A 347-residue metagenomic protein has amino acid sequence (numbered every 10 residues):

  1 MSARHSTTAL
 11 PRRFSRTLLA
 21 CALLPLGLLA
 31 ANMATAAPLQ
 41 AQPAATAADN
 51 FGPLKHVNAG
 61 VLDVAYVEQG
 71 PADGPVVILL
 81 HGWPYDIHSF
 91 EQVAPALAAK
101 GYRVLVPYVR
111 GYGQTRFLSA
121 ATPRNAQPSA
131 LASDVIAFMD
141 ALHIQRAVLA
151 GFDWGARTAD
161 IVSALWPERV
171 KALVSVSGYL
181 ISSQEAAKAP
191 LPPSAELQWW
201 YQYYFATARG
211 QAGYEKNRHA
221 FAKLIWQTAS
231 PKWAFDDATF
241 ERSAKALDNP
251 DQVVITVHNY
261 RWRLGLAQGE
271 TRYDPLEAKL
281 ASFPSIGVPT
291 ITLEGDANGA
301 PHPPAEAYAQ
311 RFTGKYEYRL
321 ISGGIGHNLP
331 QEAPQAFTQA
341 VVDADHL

Functional and structural regions predicted by a protein language model:
M1-F14: N-terminal secretory signal peptides that target proteins for export/translocation
L18-N32: Bacterial N-terminal signal peptides
A37-F51, V61-V64, Q69, V76 (+4 more regions): Flexible "cap/lid" subdomain of the alpha/beta-hydrolase fold that forms the substrate-access gate
K55-A59: Short acidic-hydrophobic surface loop/beta-edge motif
E68-F117, Y308: Conserved HGGG/HGGXW glycine-rich cap/lid loop of the alpha/beta-hydrolase fold
G82, D153, Q331-E332: Conserved acidic functional residues
A132, V257, P334-T338, V342: Short, amphipathic alpha-helical "lid/cap" segments that border enzyme active or binding sites
I325-A333: Catalytic histidine-centered segment of alpha/beta-hydrolase-like enzymes
